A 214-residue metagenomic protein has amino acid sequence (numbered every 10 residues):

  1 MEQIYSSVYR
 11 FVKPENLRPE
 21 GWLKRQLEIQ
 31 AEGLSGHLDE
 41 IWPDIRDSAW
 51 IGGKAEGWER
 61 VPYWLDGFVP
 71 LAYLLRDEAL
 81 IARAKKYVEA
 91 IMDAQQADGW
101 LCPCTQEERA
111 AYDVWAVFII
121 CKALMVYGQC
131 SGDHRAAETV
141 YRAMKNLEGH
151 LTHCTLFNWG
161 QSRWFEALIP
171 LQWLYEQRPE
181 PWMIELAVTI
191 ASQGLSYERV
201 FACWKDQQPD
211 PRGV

Functional and structural regions predicted by a protein language model:
M1-V214: Glycan-recognition and catalytic cores of secretory/periplasmic carbohydrate-active enzymes
